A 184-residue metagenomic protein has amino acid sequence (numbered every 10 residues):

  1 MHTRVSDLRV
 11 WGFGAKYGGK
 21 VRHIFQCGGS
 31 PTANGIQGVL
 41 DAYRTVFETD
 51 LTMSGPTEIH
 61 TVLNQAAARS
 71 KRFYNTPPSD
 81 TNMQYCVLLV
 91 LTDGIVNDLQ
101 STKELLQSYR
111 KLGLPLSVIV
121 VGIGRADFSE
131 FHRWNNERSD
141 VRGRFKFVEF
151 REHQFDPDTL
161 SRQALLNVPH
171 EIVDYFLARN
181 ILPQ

Functional and structural regions predicted by a protein language model:
M1-Q184: Acidic, low-complexity intrinsically disordered regions
